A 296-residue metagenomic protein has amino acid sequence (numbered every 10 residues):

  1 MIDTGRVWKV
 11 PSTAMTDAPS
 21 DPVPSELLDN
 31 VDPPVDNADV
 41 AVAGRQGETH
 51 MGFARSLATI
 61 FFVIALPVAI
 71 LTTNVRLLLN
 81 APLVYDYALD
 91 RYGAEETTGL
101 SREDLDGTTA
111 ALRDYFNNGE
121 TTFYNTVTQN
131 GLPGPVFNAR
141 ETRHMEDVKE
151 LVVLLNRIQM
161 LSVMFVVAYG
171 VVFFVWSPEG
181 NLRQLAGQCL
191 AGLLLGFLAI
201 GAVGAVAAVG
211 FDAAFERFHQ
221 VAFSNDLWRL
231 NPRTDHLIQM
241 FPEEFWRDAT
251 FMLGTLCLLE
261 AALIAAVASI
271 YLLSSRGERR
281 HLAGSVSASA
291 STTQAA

Functional and structural regions predicted by a protein language model:
M1-L57, F62, H281-A296: Acidic/Ser-Thr/Pro-Gly-rich, low-complexity N-terminal segments of Actinobacterial cell-envelope proteins
F53, L57-F61, V163-F211, L263-A290: Juxtamembrane interface at the cytosolic side of transmembrane helices
V68-A111: Aromatic-rich transmembrane-lumenal/periplasmic boundary elements in polytopic membrane proteins
E96-L112, G131-R143, L190-V209: Hydrophobic alpha-helical transmembrane segments
A110-N130, A214-V221: Alpha-helical transmembrane segments of integral membrane proteins, especially early/N-terminal helices
N118-L161, E243-T255: Individual transmembrane alpha-helix segments
A208-R233: Juxtamembrane non-transmembrane "cap" segments at the membrane-aqueous interface of multi-pass membrane proteins
N225-S287, A295-A296: Terminal transmembrane helical module of multi-pass membrane proteins
